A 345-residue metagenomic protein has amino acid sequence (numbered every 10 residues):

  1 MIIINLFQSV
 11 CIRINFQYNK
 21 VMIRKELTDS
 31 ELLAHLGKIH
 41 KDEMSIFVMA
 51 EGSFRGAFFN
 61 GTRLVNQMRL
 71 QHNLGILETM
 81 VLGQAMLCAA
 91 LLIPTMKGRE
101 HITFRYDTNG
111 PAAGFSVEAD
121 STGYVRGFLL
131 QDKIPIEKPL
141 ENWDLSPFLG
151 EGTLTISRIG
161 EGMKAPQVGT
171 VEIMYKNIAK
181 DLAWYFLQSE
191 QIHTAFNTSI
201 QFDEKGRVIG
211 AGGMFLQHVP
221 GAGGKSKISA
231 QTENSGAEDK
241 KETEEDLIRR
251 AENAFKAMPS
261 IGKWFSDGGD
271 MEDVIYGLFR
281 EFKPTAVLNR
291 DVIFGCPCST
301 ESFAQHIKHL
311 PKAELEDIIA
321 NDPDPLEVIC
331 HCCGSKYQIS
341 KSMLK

Functional and structural regions predicted by a protein language model:
M1, V21-M22: Initiator methionine at the very start of the polypeptide chain
I3, C11-Y18: Short, positively charged and aromatic/hydrophobic N-terminal segments
L6: Short polybasic linear motifs
C11, C88-A90, C298, C332-C333: Generic recognition of cysteine residues
M22-I23, C296: A generic N-terminal leader/anchor concept
I23-L288: Interaction interfaces in information-processing and related assembly proteins
K256-K345: Cys/His-clustered metal-coordination modules, chiefly Zn-binding fingers
